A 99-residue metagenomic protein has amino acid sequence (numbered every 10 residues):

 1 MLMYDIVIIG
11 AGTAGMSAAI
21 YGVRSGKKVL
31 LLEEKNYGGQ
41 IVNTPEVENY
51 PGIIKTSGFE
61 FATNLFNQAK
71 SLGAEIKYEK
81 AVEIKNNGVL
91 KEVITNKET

Functional and structural regions predicted by a protein language model:
M1-A14: Beta1/beta-strand and adjacent pyrophosphate-binding region of the FAD-binding site in flavoprotein oxidoreductases
L2-Y4, S25, K77, V89: Residue-level preference for short coil/turn positions at secondary-structure junctions
Y4-I6, A19, P51-I53: Short, contiguous strand/loop micro-motifs
V7-I9, V23-N43: Glycine-rich FAD pyrophosphate-binding loop
T13-K28, G58, A62-N64: N-terminal FAD cofactor-binding segment of flavoenzymes
V42-T99: N-terminal Rossmann-like dinucleotide/flavin-binding domain of flavoprotein oxidoreductases that bind FAD/FMN
